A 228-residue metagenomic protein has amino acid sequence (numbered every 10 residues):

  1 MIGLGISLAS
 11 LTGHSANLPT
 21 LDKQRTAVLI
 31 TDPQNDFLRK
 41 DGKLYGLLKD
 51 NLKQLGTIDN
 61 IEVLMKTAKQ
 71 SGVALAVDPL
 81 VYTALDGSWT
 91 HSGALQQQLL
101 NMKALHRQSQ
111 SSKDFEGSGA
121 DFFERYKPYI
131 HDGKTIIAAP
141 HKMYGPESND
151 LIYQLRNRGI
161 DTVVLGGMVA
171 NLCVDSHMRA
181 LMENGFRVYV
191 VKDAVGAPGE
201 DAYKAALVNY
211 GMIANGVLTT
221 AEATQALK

Functional and structural regions predicted by a protein language model:
M1-A9: Bacterial N-terminal signal peptides
L8-A27, D36, Q54, V63-S71 (+1 more regions): Active-site-adjacent betaalpha module
L29-T31: Short hydrophobic beta-strand that contains or immediately precedes a catalytic carboxylate
Q34-D36, K43-Y45, V81-T83: Short active-site-proximal "capping" loops at secondary-structure junctions
L38-Q54: Acidic/histidine-rich helix-loop elements that form or flank divalent-metal/phosphate-binding sites at the catalytic
I58: Glycine-rich loop(s) and the adjacent beta-strand/alpha-helix scaffold that form part
V73-L80, V191: Short beta-strand segments at enzyme active-site cores
V77-D86, S92: Catalytic-core segment of enzymes that process non-peptidic bonds
